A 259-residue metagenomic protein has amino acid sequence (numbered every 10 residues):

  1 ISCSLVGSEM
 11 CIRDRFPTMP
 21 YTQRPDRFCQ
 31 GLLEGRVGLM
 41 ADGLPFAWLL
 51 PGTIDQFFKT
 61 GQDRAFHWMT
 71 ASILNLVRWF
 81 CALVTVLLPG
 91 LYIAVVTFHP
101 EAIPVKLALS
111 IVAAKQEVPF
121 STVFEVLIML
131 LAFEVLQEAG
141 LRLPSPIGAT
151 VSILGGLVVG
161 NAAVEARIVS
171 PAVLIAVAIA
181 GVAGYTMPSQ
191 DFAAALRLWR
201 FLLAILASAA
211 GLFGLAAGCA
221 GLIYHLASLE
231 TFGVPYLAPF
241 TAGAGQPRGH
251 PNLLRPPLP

Functional and structural regions predicted by a protein language model:
I1-I12: Single conserved hydrophobic/aromatic residue that forms the stacking wall/gate of nucleotide- or nucleobase-binding
T18-D26: Phosphate-interacting basic helix/loop segments used at nucleotide- and nucleic-acid interfaces
R24, G31-L141, P146-V151, T241-P251 (+1 more regions): Alpha-helical transmembrane segments and their membrane-interface boundaries that form or gate the permeation pathway
G90, L131, V135-E138, L157-A162 (+2 more regions): Alpha-helical transmembrane segments of multipass membrane proteins
P119-F120, L141-I153, A166-A172, S189-A195: Short, non-helical or kinked segments that cap or interrupt transmembrane helices
L127, L131, V135, T150-V158 (+2 more regions): Hydrophobic alpha-helical segments embedded in the membrane of multi-pass proteins
L154-V158, A162-A166, F201-L212: Canonical bilayer-spanning transmembrane alpha-helix
V173, A178-P259: Hydrophobic alpha-helical transmembrane segments of membrane transport and translocation systems, primarily multi-pass
